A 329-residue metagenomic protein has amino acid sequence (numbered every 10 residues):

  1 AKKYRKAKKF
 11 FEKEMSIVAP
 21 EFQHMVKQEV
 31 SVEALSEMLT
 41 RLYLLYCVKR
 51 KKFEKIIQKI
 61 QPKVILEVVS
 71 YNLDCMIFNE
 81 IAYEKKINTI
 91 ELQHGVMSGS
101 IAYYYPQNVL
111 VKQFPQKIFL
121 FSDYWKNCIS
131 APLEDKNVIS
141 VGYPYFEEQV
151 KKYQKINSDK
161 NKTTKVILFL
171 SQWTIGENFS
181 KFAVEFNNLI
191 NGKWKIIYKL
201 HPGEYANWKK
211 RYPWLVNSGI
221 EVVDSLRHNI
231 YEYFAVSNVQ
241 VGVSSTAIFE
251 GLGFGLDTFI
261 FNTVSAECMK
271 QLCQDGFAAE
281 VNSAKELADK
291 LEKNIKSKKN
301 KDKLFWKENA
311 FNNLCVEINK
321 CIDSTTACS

Functional and structural regions predicted by a protein language model:
A1-E54, K59: Conserved N-terminal ligand/cofactor-binding loop architecture of enzyme catalytic domains
R41-L44, V48-K51, I60-S140, Y145-E147: Active-site-proximal region of nucleotide-activated glycan assembly enzymes, centered on histidine/acidic-rich loops
L120, V141, E221-L226, G276-K290: Short acidic-hydrophobic, aromatic-tinged amphipathic segments that line or gate anion-handling sites
S140-W214: Conserved catalytic-core segment of nucleotide-activated headgroup transferases in glycan assembly
K209-L226: Nucleotide-activated donor-binding/catalytic signature segment of Leloir-type glycosyltransferases, i.e., the conserved
R211-Y212, G253-K296: Nucleotide-sugar donor-binding patch of glycosyltransferase catalytic domains
R227-L272: A donor-sugar binding/catalytic signature common to diverse glycosyltransferases and related nucleotide-sugar
D275-S329: Leloir-type glycosyltransferase catalytic cores
